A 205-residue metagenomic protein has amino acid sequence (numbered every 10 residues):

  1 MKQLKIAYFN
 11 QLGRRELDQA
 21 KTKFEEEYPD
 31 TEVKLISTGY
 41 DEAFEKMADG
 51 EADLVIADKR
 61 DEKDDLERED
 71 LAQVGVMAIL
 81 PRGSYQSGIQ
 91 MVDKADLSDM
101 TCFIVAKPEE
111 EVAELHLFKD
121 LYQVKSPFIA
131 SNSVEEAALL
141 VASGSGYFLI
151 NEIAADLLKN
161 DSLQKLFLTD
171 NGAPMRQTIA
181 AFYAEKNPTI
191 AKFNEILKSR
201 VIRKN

Functional and structural regions predicted by a protein language model:
M1-P29: N-terminal winged-helix
E16, L168-N205: A late-sequence structural motif
Q19-K23, D41-V76, A142, Q164-L166: Short beta-strand-centered segments that line the small-molecule binding cleft or hinge of alpha/beta clamshell
T31-G39, D58, Q123-E136: Short beta-strand-to-loop elements that line the ligand-binding cleft of bilobed periplasmic-binding protein-like
I36, D41-A52, D120, V134-Y147: Short helices/loops that flank or line small-molecule/ion binding pockets
D64-E69, V74, L139-E185: Beta-alpha-beta core module
L71-V76, L80-C102: Flexible hinge/capping segments at coil-to-helix
M100-Q123, T189-A191: Secondary-structure junction motif
